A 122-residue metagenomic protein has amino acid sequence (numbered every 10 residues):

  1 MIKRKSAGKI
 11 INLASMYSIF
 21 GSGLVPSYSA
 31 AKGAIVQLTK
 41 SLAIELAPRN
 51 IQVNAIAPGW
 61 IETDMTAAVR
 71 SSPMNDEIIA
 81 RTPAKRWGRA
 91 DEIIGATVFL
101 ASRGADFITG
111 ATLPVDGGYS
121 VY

Functional and structural regions predicted by a protein language model:
K3, I44-P48, D106: Alpha-helical segment proximal to the catalytic Tyr-Lys
S15: Residue(s) in the substrate-gating loop at a strand-loop-helix junction that position the organic substrate next
I19, V36, V53, A57-A68: Short, flexible catalytic-loop segment of classical short-chain dehydrogenase/reductase
F20, R81, T97-V98, T109-Y122: Short C-terminal tail/terminal secondary-structure segment of NAD(P)H-dependent dehydrogenase/reductase domains
F20-P26, P48-R49, K85, R103: Active-site loop immediately N-terminal to the catalytic Tyr-X3-Lys motif of short-chain dehydrogenase/reductase
L24, P48, W60-T82: A glycine/serine/threonine-rich, flexible loop-to-helix segment that serves as the NAD(P) cofactor-binding "lid"
A31, T39: Active-site helix of classical SDR
T82-I93, G104: A conserved structural motif in NAD(P)-dependent oxidoreductases
